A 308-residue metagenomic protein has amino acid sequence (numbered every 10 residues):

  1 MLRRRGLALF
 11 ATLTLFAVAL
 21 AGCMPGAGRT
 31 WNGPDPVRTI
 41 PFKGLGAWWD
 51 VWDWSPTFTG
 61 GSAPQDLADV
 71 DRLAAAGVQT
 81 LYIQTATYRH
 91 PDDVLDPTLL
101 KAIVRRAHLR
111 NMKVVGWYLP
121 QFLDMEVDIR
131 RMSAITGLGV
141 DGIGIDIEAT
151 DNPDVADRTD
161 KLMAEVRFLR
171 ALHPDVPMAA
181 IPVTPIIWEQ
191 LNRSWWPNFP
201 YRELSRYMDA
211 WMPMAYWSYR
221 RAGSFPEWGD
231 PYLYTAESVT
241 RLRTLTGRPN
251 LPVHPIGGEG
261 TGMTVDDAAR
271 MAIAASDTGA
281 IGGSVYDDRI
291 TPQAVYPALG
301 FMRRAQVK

Functional and structural regions predicted by a protein language model:
M24-L73, Q84-T87, Y118-Q121, E259-G260: Boundary/entry segment of secreted carbohydrate-active catalytic domains
K43-W49, L81-I83, V114-Y118, I143-I145 (+4 more regions): Hydrophobic faces of well-ordered beta-strands that scaffold small-molecule active sites in alpha/beta enzyme cores
A47-W52, M112-M125, L162-N198, P249-G262: Aromatic-lined carbohydrate-recognition surfaces of secreted/lumenal glycan-active proteins
S55-A75, L123-G137, N192-L204, M263-S276: Short, acidic/polar
Q79-R89, R130-T159, S284: Active-site groove signature of glycoside hydrolases
I83-L119, P153-A180: Aromatic-lined substrate-binding rim segments of carbohydrate-active enzymes
R167, A171-M178, R206, A210-E259: Glycoside hydrolase catalytic-domain groove-lining segments
M208-A222, R248-K308: Substrate-binding cleft of secreted/luminal carbohydrate-active enzymes
